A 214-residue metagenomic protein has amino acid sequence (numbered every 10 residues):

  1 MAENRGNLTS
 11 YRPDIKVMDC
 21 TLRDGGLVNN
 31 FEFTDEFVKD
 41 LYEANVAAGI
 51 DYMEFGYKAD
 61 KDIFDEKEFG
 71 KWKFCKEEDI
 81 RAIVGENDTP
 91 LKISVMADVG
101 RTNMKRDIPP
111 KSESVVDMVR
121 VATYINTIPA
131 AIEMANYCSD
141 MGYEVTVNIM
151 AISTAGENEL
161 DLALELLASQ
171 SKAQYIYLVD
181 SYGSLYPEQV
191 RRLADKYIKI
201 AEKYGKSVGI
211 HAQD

Functional and structural regions predicted by a protein language model:
M1-T9, V38-A47, L164-E165: Short amphipathic alpha-helices and their capping/turn segments at secondary-structure boundaries
N4-N30, P90, S114, E144-M150 (+1 more regions): N-terminal small/glycine-rich loop or linker at the start of catalytic domains across soluble metabolic enzymes
G25, N45, V119, I176: Conserved, mostly hydrophobic/aromatic
N30-D40, T123-A130: Glycine-rich anion/phosphate-binding loops
E32-D35, I149-E159, S184-E188, H211-D214: Active-site glycine- and acidic-residue-rich loops that bind and position anionic ligands or nucleotide-like cofactors
V46, Y52, Y57-L166: Active-site beta->alpha loop and helix N-cap motifs at the rims of alpha/beta catalytic domains
A163-S181, K203-Y204: Conserved C-terminal portion of the radical SAM core fold that forms the substrate/S-adenosylmethionine-binding
V179-D214: Catalytic alpha/beta core domains of metabolic enzymes, predominantly
